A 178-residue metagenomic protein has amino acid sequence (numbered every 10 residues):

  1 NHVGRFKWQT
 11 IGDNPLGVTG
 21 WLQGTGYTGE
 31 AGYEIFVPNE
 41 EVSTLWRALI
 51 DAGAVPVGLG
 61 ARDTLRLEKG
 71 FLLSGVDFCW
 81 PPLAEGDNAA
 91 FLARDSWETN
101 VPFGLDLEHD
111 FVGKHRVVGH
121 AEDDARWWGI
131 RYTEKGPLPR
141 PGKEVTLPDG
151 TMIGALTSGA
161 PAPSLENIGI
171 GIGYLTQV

Functional and structural regions predicted by a protein language model:
N1-V178: Conserved, structured C-terminal
